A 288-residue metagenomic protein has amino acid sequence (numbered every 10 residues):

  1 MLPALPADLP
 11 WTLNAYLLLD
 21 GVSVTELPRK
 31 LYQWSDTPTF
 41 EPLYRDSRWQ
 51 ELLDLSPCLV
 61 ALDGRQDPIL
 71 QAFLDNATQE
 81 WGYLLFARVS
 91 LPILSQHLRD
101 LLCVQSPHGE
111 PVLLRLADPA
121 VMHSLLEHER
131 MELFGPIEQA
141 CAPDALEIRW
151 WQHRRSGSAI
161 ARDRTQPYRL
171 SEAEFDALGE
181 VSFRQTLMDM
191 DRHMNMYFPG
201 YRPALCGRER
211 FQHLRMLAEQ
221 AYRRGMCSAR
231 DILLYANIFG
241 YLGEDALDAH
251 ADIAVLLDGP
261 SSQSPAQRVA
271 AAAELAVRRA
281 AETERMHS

Functional and structural regions predicted by a protein language model:
M1-D46, Q50, D54, C58-A61 (+3 more regions): A contiguous, surface-oriented mixed alpha/beta subdomain in the mid-to-C-terminal portion of proteins that forms
G64, L74-N76: Contiguous, structured surface segment used for ligand recognition
L70: Short acidic, gly/pro-rich beta-turn/loop elements at beta-sheet edges and active-site/ligand-binding grooves
F73-L74, L98: Short amphipathic alpha-helices in soluble, non-transmembrane regions that often serve as interface/regulatory elements
